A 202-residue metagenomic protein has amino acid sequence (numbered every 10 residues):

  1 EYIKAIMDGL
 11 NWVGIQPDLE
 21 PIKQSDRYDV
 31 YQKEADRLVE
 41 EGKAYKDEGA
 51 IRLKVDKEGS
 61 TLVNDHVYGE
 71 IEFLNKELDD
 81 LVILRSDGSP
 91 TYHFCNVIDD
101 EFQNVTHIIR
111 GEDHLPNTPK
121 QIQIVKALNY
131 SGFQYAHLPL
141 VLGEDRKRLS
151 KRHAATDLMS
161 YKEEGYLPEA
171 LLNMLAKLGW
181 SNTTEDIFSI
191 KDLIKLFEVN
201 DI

Functional and structural regions predicted by a protein language model:
Y2, Y31, N117, L167: Hydrophobic (often cysteine-bearing) scaffold residues that line and stabilize catalytic clefts of nucleotide/cofactor
Y2-S25, E34-R37, A44: A glycine-rich helix N-cap at a beta->alpha junction
K4, P119-Q123, E169, N173: Residues on a specific face of well-ordered alpha-helices
M7, Q32-V39, L172-L175, I194: Non-transmembrane alpha-helical segments in soluble domains of secreted/periplasmic/extracellular proteins
N11-G14, G42, N129, G165 (+2 more regions): Glycine-centered helix-boundary capping/hinge motifs
K23-Q24, R37-K151, D157-Y161, N182: Active-site cores that bind ATP or allylic diphosphates and position pyrophosphate for catalysis
H153, D157-I202: A conserved active-site cap/scaffold subdomain adjacent to cofactor or substrate pockets
